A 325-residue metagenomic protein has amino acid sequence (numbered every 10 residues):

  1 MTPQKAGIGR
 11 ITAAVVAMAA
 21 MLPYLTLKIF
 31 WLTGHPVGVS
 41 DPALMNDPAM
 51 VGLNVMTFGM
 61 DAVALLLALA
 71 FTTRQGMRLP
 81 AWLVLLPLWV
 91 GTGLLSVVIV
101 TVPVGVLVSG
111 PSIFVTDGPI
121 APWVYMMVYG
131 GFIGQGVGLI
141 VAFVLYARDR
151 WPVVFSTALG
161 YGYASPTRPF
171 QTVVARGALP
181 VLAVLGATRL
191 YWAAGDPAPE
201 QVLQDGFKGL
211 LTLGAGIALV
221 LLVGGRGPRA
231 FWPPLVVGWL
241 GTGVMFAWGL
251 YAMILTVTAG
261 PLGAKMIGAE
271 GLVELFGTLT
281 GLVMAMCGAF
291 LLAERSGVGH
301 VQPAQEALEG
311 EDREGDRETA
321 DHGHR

Functional and structural regions predicted by a protein language model:
M1-G7, R150-A175, G299-E311: Membrane-interfacial, low-structure loops and terminal tails that flank and connect transmembrane helices in multi-pass
T2-A19, P80-T92, P169-L179, R229-G238: Alpha-helical transmembrane segments and their helix-start/interface "positive-inside/aromatic belt" motifs in integral
A17-L27, V90-T101, Y129-G138, P169-A193 (+2 more regions): Alpha-helical transmembrane segments of multi-pass integral membrane proteins
L25-F30, G186-D196, G206-E311, H322: C-terminal transmembrane-bundle signature of multipass membrane proteins, characterized by strong activation on
K28-T57, T101-G130, R189-G209, L250-G277: Membrane interfacial helix motifs at helix-loop boundaries and amphipathic/re-entrant anchors
T57-L67, G130-R148, L210-L221, L275-L291: Hydrophobic cores of alpha-helical transmembrane segments in multi-pass inner/ER membrane proteins, independent
A68-P80, V223-G227: Membrane-helix interface/capping segments
Q75-F155, Y161: Membrane-interface helix-loop-helix junctions at boundaries between adjacent transmembrane segments
